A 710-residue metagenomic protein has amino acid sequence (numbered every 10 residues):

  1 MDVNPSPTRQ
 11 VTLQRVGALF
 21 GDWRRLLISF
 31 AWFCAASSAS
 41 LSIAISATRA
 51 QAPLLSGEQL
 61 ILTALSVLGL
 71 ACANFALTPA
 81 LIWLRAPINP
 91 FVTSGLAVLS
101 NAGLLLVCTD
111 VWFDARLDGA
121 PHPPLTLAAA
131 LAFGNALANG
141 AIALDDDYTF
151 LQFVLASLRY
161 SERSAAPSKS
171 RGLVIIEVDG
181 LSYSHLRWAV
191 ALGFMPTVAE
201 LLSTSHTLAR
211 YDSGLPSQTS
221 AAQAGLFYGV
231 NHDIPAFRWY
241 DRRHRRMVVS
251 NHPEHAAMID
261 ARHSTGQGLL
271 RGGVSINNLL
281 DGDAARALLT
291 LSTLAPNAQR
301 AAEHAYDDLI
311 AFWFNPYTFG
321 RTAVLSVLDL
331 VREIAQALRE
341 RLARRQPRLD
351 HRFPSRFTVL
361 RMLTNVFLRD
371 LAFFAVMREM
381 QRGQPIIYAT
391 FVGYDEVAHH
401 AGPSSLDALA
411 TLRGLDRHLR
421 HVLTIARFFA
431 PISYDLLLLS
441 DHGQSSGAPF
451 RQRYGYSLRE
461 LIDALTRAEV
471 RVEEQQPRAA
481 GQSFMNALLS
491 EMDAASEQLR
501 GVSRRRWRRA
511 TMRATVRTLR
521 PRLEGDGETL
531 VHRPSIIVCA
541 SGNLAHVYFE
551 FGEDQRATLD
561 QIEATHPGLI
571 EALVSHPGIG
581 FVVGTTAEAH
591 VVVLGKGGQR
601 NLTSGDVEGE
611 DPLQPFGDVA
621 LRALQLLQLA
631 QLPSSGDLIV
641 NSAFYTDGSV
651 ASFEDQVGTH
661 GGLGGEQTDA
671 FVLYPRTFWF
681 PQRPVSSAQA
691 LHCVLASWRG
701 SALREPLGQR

Functional and structural regions predicted by a protein language model:
D2-T126, A130, G134-D146: Juxtamembrane/disordered regions of integral membrane proteins
D147-F150, G229-I386, T390-G402, W507-R509 (+5 more regions): His/Asp/Glu-rich, glycine-adjacent segments that coordinate divalent cations and/or stabilize oxyanion chemistry on
F150-H206, R453: Active-site-proximal N-terminal segment of extracellular/periplasmic enzymes that hydrolyze or transfer
R187-G225, G229-I234: Short, structured active-site-proximal loop/turn typified by the sulfatase FGly-forming signature C/S-X-P-X-R
G229-D241, R300-D307, L409-R417, G455-E474 (+1 more regions): Acidic, His- and aromatic-enriched active-site or binding-groove loops in soluble protein domains that engage sugars
H244, N251-H252, A256-H263, G272 (+4 more regions): Active-site neighborhoods of enzymes that stabilize oxyanions during catalysis
V366-F367, L371, E379, I387 (+4 more regions): A long, amphipathic alpha-helix that forms part of the scaffold/cap immediately adjacent to metal-dependent active
H418-G455, V591-L594: Metal-dependent active-site segment of extracytoplasmic phospho-/sulfohydrolases and closely related
